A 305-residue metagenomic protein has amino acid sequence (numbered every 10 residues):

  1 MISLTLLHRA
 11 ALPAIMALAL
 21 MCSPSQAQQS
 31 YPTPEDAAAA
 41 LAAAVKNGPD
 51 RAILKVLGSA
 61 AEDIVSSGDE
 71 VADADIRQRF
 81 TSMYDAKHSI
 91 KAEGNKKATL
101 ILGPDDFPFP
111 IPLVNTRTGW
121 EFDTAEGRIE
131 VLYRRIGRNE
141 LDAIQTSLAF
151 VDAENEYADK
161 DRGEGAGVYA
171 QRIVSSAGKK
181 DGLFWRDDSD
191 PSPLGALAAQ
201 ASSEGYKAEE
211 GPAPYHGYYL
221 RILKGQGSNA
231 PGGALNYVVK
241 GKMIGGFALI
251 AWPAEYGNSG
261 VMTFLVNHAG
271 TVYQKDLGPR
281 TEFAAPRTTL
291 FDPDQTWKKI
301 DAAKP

Functional and structural regions predicted by a protein language model:
M1-P13: Bacterial N-terminal signal peptides that target proteins for export
A11-M21: Bacterial N-terminal signal peptides
S25-A43, N47, K91, T124-D152 (+1 more regions): Short, low-complexity N-terminal intrinsically disordered segments enriched in polar/charged residues
P49-A61, V168-A170: Short, well-ordered alpha-helical segments enriched in acidic and aromatic residues
A61-F109, E209-H216, R221, Q226-S228 (+1 more regions): Surface-exposed, charged secondary-structure patches
A98-E140, Q145-L148, T271-K275: Short beta-strand edge/turn micro-motifs at domain boundaries
Y157-N258: Flexible, glycine-rich surface segments
G245-A303: C-terminal soluble interaction/assembly domains
